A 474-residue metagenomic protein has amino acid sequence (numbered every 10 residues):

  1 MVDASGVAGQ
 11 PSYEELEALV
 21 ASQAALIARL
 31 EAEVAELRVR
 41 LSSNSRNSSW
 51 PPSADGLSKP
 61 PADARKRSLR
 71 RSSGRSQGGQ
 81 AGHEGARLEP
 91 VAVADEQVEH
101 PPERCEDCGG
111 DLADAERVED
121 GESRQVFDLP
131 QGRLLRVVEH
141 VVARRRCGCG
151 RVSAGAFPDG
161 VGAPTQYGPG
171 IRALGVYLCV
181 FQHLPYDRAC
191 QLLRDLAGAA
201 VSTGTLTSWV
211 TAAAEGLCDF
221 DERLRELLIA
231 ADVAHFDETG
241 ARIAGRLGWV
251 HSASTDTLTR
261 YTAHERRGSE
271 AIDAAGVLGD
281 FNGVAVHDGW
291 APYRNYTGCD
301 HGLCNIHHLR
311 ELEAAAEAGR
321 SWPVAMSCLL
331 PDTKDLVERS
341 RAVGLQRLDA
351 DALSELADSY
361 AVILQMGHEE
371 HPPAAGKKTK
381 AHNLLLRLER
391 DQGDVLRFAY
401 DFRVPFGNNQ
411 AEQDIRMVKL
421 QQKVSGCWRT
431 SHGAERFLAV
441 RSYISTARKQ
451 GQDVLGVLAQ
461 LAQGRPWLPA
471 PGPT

Functional and structural regions predicted by a protein language model:
M1-T165, F236: Short, flexible loop/hinge motifs at secondary-structure junctions
V2, A28, E84-L88, E96 (+4 more regions): Catalytic center-proximal scaffold of phosphoryl-transfer enzymes
